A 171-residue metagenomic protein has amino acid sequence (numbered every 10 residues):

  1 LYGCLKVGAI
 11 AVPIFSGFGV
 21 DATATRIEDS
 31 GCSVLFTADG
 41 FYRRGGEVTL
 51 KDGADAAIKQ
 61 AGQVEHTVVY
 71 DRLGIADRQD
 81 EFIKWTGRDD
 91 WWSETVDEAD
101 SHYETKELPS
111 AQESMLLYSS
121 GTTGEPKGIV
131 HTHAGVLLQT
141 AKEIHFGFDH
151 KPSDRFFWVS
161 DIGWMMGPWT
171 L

Functional and structural regions predicted by a protein language model:
L1-Y2: Cytochrome P450 catalytic-core helices
K6-E94: Structural core segment of the AMP-binding/adenylate-forming
A9-P13, I27-D39, S114-L117, P126-L171: AMP-binding/adenylate-forming
R26, I58, E104-E107, G147: A general structural signal for stabilizing positions within well-ordered secondary structure
K51-D55, D100, A141-H145: Short, well-ordered amphipathic alpha-helices
T67-V69, I83-Y118, E125, G135 (+2 more regions): Conserved pre-ATP/AMP-binding loop-to-beta segment of ANL
D71-L73, Q112, D161: A glycine-rich phosphate-binding loop feature that marks nucleotide/adenosyl-phosphate handling sites
